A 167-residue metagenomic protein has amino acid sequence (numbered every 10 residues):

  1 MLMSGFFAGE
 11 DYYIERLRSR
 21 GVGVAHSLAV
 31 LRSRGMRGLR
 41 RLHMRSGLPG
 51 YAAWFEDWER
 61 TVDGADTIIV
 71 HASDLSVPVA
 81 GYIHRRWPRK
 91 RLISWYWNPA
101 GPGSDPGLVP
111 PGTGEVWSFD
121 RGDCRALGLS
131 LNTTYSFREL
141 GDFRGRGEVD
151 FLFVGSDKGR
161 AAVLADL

Functional and structural regions predicted by a protein language model:
M1-W58, V62-D63, A72-P78, Y82 (+2 more regions): Nucleotide-sugar donor-binding catalytic core of glycosyltransferases
I69: N-terminal Rossmann-like NAD(P) cofactor-binding module of classical short-chain dehydrogenase/reductase
W87-L92, T113-G114: A short helix->loop->beta-strand "cap" motif at the edges of active sites that frequently abuts
